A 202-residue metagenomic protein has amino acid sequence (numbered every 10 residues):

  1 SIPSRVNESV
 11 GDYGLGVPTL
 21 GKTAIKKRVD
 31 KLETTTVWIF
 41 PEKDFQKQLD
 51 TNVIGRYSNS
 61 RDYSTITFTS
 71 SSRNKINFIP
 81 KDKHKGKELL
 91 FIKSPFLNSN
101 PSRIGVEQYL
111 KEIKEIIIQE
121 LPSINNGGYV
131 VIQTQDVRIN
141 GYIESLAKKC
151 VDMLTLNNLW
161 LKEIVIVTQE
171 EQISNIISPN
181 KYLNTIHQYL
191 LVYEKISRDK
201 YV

Functional and structural regions predicted by a protein language model:
S1-V202: Class I S-adenosyl-L-methionine-dependent methyltransferase catalytic core
